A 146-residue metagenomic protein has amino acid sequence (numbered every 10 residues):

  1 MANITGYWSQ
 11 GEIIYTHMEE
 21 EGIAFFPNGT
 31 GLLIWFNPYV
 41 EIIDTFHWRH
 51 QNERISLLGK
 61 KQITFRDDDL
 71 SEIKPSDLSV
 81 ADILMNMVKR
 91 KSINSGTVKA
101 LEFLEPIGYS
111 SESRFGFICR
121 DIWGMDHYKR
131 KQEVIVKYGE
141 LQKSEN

Functional and structural regions predicted by a protein language model:
M1-T45, R49-N146: Lipid interaction determinants
